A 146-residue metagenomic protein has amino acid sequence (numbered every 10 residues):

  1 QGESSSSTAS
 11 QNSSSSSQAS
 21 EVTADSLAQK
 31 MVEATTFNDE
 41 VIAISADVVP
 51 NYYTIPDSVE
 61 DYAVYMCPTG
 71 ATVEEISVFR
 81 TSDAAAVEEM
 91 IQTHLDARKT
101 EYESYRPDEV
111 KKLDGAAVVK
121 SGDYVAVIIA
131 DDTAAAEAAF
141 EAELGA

Functional and structural regions predicted by a protein language model:
Q1-V48: N-terminal, intrinsically disordered, polar/charged segments of Gram-positive cell-envelope systems that serve as
K30, A34, S82, M90-E101 (+1 more regions): Structured segments of extracytoplasmic/periplasmic soluble domains in secreted or envelope-associated proteins
D39-V73, V87: Short, compositionally biased low-complexity segments enriched in polar/charged residues
P68, E109-A146: A short, solvent-exposed beta-edge/loop patch
V73-A84: A short acidic-to-branched-hydrophobic micro-motif
A84-M90, A134-E137: Short, conserved charged micro-motifs
A86-G122: Short Gly/Thr-rich strand-loop-strand
